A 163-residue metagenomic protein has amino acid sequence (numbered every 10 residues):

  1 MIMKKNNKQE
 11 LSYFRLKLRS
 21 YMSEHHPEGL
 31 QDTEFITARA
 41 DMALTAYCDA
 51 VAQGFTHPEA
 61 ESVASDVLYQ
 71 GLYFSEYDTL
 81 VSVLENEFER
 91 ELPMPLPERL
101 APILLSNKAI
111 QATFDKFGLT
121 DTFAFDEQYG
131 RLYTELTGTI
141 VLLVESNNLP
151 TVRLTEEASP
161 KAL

Functional and structural regions predicted by a protein language model:
I2-L163: C-terminal alpha-helical interaction appendages
